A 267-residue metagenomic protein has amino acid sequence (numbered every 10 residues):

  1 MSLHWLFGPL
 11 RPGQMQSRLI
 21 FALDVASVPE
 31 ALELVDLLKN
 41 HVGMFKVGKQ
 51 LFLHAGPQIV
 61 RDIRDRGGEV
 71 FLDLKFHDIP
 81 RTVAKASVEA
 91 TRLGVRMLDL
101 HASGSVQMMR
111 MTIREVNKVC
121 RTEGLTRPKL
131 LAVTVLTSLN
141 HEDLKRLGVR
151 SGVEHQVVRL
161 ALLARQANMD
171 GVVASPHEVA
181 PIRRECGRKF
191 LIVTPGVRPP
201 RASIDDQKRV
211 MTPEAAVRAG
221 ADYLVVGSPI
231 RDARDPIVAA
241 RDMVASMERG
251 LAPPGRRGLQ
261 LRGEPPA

Functional and structural regions predicted by a protein language model:
Q16-S17, T82-D170, S175-E178, E185-K189 (+1 more regions): Conserved anion-binding
S17-L23, F45-V47, V70-L74, L98-L100 (+4 more regions): Hydrophobic faces of well-ordered beta-strands that scaffold small-molecule active sites in alpha/beta enzyme cores
A22-A26, G48-F52, H77-I79, S103 (+4 more regions): Active-site beta-loop-alpha junctions enriched in small/polar residues
N40, R66, L93, A167 (+1 more regions): Structural motif
P57, S175-V225: A C-terminal functional module that forms or caps the active site or interfaces directly with catalytic machinery
L93-V106, G196-P199, R209, P213-A239: Glycine-rich phosphate-binding active-site loops on the catalytic face of alpha/beta enzymes
M109-V119, I230-G255: C-terminal helical cap(s) of enzyme catalytic domains, especially alpha/beta-barrels
